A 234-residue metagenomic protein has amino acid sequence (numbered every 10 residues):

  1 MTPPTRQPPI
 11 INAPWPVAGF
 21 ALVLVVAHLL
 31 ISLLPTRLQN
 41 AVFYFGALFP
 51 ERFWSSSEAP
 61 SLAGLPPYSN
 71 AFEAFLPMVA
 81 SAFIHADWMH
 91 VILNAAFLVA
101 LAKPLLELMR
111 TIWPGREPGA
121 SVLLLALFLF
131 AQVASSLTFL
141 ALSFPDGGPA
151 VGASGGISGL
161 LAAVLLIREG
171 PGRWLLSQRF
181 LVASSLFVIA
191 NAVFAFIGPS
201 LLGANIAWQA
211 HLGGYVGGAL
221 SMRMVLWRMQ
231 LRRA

Functional and structural regions predicted by a protein language model:
M1-A234: A detector for small-residue-rich transmembrane helices and their helix-helix packing motifs
